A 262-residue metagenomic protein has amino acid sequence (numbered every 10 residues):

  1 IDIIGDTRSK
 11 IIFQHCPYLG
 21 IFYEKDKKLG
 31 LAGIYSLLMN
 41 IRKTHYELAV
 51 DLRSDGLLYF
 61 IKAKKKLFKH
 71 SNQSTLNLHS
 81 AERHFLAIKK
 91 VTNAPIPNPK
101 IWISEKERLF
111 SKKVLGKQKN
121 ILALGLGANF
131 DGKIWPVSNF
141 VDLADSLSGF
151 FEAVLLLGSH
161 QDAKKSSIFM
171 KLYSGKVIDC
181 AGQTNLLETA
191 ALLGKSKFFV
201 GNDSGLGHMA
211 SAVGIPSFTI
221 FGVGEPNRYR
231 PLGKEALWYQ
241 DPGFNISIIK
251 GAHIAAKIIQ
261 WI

Functional and structural regions predicted by a protein language model:
I1-I262: Catalytic machinery of carbohydrate-active enzymes, primarily nucleotide-sugar-dependent glycosyltransferases
